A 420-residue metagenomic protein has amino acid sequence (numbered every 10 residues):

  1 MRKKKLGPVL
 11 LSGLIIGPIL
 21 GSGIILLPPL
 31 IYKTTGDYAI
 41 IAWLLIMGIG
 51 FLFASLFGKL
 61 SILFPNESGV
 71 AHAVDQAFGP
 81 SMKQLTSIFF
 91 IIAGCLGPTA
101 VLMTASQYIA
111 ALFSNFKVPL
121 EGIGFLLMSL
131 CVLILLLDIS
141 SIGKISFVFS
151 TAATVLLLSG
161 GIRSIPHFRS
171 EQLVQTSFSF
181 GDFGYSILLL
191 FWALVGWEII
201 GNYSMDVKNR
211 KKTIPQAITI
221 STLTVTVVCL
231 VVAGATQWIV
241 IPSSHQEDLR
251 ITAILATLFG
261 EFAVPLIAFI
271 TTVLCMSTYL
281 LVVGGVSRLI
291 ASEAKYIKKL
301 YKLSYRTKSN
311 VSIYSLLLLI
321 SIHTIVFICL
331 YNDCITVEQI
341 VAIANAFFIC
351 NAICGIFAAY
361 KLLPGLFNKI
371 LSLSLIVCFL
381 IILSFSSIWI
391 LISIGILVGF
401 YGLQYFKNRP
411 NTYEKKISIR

Functional and structural regions predicted by a protein language model:
M1, I40, S114-L126, K144-A268: Helix-loop-helix junctions that connect adjacent transmembrane segments in multi-pass membrane transporters
M1-P29, K33-Y38, F51, S55 (+1 more regions): Membrane-interface "cap" regions at the ends of multi-pass membrane proteins
K5-I15, G79-A93, G124-L127, F178-L190 (+4 more regions): Select transmembrane alpha-helical segments in multipass membrane proteins
L10, L44-L45, L112-I139, S150-G161 (+3 more regions): Transmembrane alpha-helical segments of multi-pass small-molecule transport proteins
I24-P28, A105, I134-S140, S244 (+5 more regions): Transmembrane helix-loop junctions in multi-pass membrane proteins
L30-T34, L52-M128, V132-L136, S141 (+3 more regions): Hydrophobic transmembrane alpha-helices that form the core helical bundles of multi-pass secondary transporters
G69-G79, A111, T219-L280, K299-Q339 (+1 more regions): TM-loop-TM module centered on a large, flexible mid-protein loop between adjacent transmembrane helices in multi-pass
I162, N351, F357-R420: A generic transmembrane alpha-helix motif of multi-pass inner-membrane proteins
